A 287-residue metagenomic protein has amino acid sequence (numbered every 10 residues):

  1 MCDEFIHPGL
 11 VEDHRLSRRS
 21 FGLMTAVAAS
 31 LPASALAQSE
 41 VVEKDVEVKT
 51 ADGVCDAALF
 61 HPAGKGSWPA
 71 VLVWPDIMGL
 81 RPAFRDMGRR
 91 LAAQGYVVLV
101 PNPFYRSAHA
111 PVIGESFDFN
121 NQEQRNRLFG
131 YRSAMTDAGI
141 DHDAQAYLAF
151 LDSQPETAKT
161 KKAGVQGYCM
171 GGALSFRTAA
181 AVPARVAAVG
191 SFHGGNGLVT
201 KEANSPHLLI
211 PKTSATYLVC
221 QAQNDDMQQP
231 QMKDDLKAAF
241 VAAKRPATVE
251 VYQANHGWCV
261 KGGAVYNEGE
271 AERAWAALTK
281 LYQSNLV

Functional and structural regions predicted by a protein language model:
M1-L16: N-terminal secretory signal peptides
L16-S30: N-terminal export leaders
A35-A63: N-terminal cap/lid segment of alpha/beta-hydrolase-fold proteins
W68-D76: Short beta-strand element of the alpha/beta-hydrolase
S116-G164: Gly/Ser-rich "nucleophile elbow"/oxyanion-hole loop immediately N-terminal to the catalytic nucleophile in hydrolases
A144-P206: Primarily recognizes the serine-hydrolase "nucleophile elbow" in alpha/beta-hydrolase and SGNH/GDSL folds
T213, V219-Q221: Short beta-strand/loop motif that positions the catalytic acidic residue of the alpha/beta-hydrolase fold
V241-V287: C-terminal catalytic histidine-bearing segment of alpha/beta-hydrolase fold enzymes
